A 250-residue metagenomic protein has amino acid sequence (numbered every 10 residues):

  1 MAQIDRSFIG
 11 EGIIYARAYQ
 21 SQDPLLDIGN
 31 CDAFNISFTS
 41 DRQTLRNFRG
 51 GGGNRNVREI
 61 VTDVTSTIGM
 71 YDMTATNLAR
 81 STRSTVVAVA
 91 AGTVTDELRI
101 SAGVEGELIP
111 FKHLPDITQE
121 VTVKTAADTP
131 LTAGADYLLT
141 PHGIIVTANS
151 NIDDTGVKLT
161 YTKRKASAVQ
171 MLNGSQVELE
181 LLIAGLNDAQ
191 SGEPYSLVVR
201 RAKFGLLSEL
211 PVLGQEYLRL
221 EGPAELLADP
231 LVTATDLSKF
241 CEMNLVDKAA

Functional and structural regions predicted by a protein language model:
M1-R80, D136-Y137, E193-Y195, R201-L220 (+1 more regions): Solvent-exposed edge beta-strands and adjacent loop segments that serve as assembly or binding interfaces
I14, S66, I144, V177-D188 (+1 more regions): Short, hydrophobic/proline-enriched secondary-structure or compact coil segments at domain edges
D63, I152-G156, Q176-E178: Extracellular Ig-like/FN3 beta-sandwich strand-entry sites
A75-D136, T162-E180, G185-S191: Extended beta-strand solenoid/passenger and fiber regions
T122-A126, P141-N151, Y195-A250: Mixed-charge, glycine-accented linear interaction segment located at domain edges/termini
P130-G156, T162: A surface-exposed beta-strand-loop module
N151-D153, A189-G192: A short, structured loop/turn motif at beta-sheet edges
T160-Y161, Q170-E178, D236-K248: Membrane pore-forming effector domains from diverse proteins
